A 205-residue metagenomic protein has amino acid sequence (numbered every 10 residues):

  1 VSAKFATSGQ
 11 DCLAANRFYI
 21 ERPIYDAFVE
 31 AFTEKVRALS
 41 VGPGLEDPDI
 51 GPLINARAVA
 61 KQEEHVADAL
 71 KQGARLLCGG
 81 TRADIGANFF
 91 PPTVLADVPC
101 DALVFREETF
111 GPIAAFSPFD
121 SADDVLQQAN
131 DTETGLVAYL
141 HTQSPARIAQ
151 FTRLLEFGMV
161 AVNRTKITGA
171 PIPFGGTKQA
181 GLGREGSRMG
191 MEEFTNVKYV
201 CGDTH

Functional and structural regions predicted by a protein language model:
V1-P99, V162: ALDH superfamily catalytic-core signature
R37, V66, R82, F89-H205: Conserved C-terminal structural/oligomerization subdomain of aldehyde/semialdehyde dehydrogenase
